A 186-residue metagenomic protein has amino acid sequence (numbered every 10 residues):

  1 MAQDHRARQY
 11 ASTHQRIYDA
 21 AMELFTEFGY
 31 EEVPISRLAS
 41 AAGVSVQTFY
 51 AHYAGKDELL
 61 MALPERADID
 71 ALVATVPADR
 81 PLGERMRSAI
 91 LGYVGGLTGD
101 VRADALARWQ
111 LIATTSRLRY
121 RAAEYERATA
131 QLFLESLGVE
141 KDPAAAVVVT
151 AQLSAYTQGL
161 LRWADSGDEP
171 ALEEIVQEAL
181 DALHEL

Functional and structural regions predicted by a protein language model:
M1-F28, E32-Q47, M61, D68: Basic, helix-initiating cap at the start of DNA-binding domains
Y50-Y53: A short His-aromatic
A67, F133, L137, A155-W163: Hydrophobic recognition helices of helix-based DNA-binding modules
D70-A107: Hydrophobic alpha-helical connector segments
S116-T150: Amphipathic alpha-helical packing segments from all-alpha helical-bundle domains
E135, R162, S166-L186: C-terminal peripheral helix-coil segments that are non-catalytic and often amphipathic
A145-L153, T157, E173: Short, well-structured alpha-helical segments
